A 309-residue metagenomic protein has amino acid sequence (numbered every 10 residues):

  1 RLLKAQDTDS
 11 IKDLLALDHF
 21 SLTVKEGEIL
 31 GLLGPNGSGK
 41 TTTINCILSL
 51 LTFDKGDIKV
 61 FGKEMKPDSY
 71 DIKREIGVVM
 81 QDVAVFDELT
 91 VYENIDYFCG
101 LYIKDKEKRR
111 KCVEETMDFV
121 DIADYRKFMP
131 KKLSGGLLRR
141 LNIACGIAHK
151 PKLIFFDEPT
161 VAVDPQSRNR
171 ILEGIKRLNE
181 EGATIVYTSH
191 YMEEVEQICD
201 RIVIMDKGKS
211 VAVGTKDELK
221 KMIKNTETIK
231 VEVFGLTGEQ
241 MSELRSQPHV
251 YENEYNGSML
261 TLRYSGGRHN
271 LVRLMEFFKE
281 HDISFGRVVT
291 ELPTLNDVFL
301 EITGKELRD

Functional and structural regions predicted by a protein language model:
G56-P67, I72: Conserved ABC transporter NBD signature motif
D96, G100, E107-Y125: Conserved ABC ATPase "signature" region
M129-L133: Conserved ABC ATPase signature
I154-D157: Catalytic Walker B motif of ABC-type/P-loop ATPase nucleotide-binding domains
L172-S265: ABC transporter nucleotide-binding domain
